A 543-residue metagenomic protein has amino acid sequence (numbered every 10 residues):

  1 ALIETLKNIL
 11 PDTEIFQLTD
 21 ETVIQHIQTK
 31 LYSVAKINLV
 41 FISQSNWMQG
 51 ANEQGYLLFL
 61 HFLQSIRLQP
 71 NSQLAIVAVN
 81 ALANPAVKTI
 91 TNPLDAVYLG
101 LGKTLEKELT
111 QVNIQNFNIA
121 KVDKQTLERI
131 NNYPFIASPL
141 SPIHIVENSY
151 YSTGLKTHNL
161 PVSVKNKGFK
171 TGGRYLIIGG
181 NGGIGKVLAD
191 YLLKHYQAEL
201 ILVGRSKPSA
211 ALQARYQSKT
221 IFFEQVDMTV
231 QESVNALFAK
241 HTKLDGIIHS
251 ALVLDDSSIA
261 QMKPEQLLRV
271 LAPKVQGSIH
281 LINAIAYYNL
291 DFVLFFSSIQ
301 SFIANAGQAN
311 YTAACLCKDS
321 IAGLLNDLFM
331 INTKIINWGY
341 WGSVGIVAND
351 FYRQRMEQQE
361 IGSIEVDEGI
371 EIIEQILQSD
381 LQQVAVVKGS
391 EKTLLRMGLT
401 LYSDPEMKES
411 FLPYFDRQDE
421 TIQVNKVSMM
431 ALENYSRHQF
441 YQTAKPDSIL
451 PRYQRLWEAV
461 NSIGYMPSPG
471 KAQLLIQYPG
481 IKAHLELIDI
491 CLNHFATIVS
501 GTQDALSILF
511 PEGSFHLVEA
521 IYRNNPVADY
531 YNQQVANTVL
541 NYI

Functional and structural regions predicted by a protein language model:
A1-L140, E147-Y150, N166-I543: 4′-phosphopantetheine-dependent carrier domains
V146-E147, T157: A cross-taxonomic marker for long C-terminal extensions/tails that follow the last structured domain
L155-K156, L281: Short hydrophobic alpha-helical segments that form membrane-spanning helices or hydrophobic packing faces of helical
K156-G168: Disordered, acidic interdomain junction associated with two-component signaling
